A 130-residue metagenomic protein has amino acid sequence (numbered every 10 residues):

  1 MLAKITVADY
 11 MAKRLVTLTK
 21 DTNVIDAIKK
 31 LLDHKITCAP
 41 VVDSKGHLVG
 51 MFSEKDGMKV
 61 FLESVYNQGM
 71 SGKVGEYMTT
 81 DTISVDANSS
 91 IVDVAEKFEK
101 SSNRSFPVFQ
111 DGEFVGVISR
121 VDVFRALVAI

Functional and structural regions predicted by a protein language model:
M1-R14, S53-I83, N88-E99, F114 (+1 more regions): Tandem CBS (Bateman) regulatory domains
K4-Y10, N23, A27-I28, V41-G50 (+2 more regions): Short charge-dense sequence patches
L18-K35, V42, S84-S102, V108-F109 (+1 more regions): The conserved cystathionine-beta-synthase
L31, A39-K55, F98, F106-D122: A glycine-centered beta-loop-beta connector
K35-T37, D43, Y66-G69, E76-M78 (+2 more regions): Short, charged/polar low-complexity linear motifs in solvent-exposed/disordered segments
